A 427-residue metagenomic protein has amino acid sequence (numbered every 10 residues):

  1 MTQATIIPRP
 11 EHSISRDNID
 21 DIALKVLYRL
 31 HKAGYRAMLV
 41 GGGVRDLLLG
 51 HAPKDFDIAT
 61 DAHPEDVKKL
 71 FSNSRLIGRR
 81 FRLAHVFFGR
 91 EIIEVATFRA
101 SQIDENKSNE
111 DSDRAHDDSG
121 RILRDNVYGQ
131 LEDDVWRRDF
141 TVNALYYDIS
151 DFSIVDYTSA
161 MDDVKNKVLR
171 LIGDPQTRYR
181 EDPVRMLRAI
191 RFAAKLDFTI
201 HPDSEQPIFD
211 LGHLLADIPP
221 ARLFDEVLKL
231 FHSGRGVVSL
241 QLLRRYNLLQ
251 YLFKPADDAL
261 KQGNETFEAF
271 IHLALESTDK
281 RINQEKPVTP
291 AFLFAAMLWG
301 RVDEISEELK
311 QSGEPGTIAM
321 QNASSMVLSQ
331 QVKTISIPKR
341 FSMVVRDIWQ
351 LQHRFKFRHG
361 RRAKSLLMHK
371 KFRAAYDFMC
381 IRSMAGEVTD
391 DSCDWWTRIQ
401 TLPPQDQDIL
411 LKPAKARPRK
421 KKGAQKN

Functional and structural regions predicted by a protein language model:
M1-N427: Catalytic cores of the polymerase beta-like nucleotidyltransferase superfamily and closely associated nucleotide
